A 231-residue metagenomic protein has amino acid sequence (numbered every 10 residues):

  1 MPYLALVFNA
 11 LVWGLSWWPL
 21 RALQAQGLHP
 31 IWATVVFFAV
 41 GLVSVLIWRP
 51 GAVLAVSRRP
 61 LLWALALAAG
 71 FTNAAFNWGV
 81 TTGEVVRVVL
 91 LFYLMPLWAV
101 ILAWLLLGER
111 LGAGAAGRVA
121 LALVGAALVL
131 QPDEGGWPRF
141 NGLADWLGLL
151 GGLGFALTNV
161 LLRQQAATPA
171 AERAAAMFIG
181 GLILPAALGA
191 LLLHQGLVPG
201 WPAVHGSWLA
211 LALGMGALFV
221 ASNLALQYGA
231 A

Functional and structural regions predicted by a protein language model:
P2-L4, P30-I47, R118-L121, W146 (+1 more regions): Hydrophobic alpha-helical transmembrane segments of multi-pass integral membrane proteins, especially transporters
P2-N9, A52-A75, V119, G142-G151 (+1 more regions): Loop-to-transmembrane-helix transition segments
G14, W18, L46, A66 (+6 more regions): Hydrophobic/small/kink-forming positions within alpha-helical transmembrane segments of polytopic membrane proteins
W17-P30, T81-E84, L130-L143, L191-L211: Membrane-interface helix termini and inter-helical loops of multi-pass transporters
A25-W32, A75-L91, A170-A171, L224-A231: Structural motif at transmembrane-helix junctions in multi-pass transporters
V35, A39, W78-L107, G151: Specific alpha-helical transmembrane segments that line the substrate/conduction pathway and gating interfaces
V45, G114-D133: Hydrophobic transmembrane alpha-helices of multi-pass small-molecule transport proteins
R49-P50, M95-A120, Y228: C-terminal transmembrane-helix exit sites in multi-pass transporters
